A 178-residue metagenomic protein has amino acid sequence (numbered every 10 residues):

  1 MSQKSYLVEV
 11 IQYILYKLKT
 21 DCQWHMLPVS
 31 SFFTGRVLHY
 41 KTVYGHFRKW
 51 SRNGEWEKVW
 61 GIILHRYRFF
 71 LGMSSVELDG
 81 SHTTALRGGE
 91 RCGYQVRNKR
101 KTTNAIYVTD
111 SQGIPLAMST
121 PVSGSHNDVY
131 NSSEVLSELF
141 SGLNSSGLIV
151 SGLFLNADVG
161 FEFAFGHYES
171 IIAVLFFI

Functional and structural regions predicted by a protein language model:
M1-I178: Short alpha-helical elements
